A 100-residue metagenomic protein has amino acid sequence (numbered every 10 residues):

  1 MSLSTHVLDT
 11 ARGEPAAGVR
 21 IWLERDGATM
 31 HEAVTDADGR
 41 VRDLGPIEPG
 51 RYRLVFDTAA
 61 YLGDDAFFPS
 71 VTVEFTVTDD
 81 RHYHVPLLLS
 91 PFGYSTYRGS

Functional and structural regions predicted by a protein language model:
M1-T10: Beta-strand-rich structural segments
S2, G18-R20, R51: Exposed beta-strand and adjacent loop surfaces of beta-rich binding modules that mediate intermolecular recognition
G13-E24: Short, ordered, surface-exposed loop/turn motifs in non-cytosolic proteins
T29-V41: Short, acidic Ser/Thr/Gly-rich low-complexity loop/linker segments typical of extracellular and cell-surface proteins
R42-R51: Short Pro-Gly-centered beta-turn/loop motif in secreted/extracellular proteins
G50-A60: A short, solvent-exposed beta-strand micro-motif common in secreted/extracellular proteins
A59-F67: Short acidic/polar inter-strand loop motif in beta-rich domains
T72-G99: Extracellular beta-sheet/turn segments enriched in Thr/Pro/Gly and aliphatic residues
